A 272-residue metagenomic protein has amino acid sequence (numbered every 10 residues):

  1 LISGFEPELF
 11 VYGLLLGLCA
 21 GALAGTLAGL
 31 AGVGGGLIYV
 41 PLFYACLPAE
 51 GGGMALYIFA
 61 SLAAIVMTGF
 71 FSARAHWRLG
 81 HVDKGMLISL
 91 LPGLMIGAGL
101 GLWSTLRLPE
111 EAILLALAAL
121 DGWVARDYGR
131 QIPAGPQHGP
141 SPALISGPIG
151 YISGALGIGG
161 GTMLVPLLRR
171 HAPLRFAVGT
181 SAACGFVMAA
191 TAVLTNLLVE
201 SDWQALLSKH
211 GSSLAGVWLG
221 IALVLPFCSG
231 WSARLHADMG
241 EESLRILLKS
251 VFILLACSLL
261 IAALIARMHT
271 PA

Functional and structural regions predicted by a protein language model:
L1-L30, I38-A55, F71-A155, V165 (+4 more regions): Juxtamembrane transmembrane-helix boundary motif
G35, G160-G161: Small-residue (G/A/S/T)-rich helix-start motifs and N-terminal tracts that mark the onset
F59-R74: Transmembrane alpha-helices of multi-pass small-molecule transport proteins
T180-M188: Hydrophobic alpha-helical membrane-insertion segments
